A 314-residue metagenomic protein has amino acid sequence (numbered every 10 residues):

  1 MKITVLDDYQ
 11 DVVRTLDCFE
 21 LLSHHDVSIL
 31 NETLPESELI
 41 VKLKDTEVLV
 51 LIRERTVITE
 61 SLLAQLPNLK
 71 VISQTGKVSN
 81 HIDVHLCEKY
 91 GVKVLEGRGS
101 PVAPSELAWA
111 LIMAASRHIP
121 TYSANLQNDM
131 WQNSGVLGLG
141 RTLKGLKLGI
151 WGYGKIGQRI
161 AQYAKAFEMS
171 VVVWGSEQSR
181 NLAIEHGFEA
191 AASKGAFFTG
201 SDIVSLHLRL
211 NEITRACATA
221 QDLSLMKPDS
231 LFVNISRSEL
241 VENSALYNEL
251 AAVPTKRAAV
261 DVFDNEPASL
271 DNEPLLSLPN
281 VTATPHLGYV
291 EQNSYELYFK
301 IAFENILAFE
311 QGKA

Functional and structural regions predicted by a protein language model:
M1-T46, I52-R53, E168: N-terminal glycine-/charge-rich "phosphate-binding" loop or analogous flexible N-terminal tail
L21, V41-L43, L62-Q65, A196-F197 (+2 more regions): Structural alpha-helical scaffold elements that stabilize or flank donor/cofactor-binding regions in carbohydrate
S28, E47-Q127, L137-G140: Phosphate/diphosphate ligand-binding glycine-rich loop within oxidoreductases
T46, L66-L69, G200-S201, D229-S230: An anion/phosphate-binding loop that grips the pyrophosphate of nucleotide cofactors and donors
E54, K77, D202, L208-L210 (+2 more regions): Short glycine-/small-residue-rich Rossmann-like dinucleotide-binding loops
S105-A124, L146, Q162-M169, I301-A308: Oxidoreductase and adenylate-handling cofactor-binding alpha/beta cores
V136-P228: Rossmann-like dinucleotide/phosphate-binding beta-alpha-beta segment
P228-L231, I235-A314: Rossmann-like dinucleotide-binding domain for NAD(H)/NADP(H)
